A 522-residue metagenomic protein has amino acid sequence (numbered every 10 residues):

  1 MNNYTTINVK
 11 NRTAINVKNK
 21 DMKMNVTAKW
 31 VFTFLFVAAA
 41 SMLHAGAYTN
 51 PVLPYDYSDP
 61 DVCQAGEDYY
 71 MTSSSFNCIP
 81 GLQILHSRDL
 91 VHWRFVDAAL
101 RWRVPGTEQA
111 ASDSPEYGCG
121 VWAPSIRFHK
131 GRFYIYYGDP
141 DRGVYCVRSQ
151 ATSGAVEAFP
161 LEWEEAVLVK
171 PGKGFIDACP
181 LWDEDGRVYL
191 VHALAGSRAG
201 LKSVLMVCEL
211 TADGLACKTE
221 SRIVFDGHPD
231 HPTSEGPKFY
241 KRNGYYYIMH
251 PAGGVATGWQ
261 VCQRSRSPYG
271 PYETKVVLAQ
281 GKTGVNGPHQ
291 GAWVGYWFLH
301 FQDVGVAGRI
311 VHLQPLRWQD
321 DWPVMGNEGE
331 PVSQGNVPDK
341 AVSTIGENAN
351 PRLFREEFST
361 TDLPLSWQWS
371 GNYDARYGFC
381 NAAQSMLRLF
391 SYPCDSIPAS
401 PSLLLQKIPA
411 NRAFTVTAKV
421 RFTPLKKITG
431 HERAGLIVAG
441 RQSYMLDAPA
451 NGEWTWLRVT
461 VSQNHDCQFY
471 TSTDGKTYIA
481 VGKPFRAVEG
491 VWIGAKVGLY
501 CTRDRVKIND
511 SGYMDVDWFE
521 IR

Functional and structural regions predicted by a protein language model:
N2, A45-R522: Carbohydrate-active catalytic/glycan-binding domains of CAZyme proteins, especially the secreted or lumenal ectodomains
N2-Y4, N11, N19-D21: Intrinsic-disorder-associated, low-complexity terminal segments enriched in Asp/Asn/His/Tyr and depleted of Lys/Arg
I7-N8, P54: Hydrophobic residues within membrane-embedded alpha helices
K18-N19, V37: Short, linear, compositionally biased motifs with a strong N-terminal bias
M22-F32: Bacterial N-terminal signal peptides that target proteins for export
W30-S41: Bacterial N-terminal signal peptides
